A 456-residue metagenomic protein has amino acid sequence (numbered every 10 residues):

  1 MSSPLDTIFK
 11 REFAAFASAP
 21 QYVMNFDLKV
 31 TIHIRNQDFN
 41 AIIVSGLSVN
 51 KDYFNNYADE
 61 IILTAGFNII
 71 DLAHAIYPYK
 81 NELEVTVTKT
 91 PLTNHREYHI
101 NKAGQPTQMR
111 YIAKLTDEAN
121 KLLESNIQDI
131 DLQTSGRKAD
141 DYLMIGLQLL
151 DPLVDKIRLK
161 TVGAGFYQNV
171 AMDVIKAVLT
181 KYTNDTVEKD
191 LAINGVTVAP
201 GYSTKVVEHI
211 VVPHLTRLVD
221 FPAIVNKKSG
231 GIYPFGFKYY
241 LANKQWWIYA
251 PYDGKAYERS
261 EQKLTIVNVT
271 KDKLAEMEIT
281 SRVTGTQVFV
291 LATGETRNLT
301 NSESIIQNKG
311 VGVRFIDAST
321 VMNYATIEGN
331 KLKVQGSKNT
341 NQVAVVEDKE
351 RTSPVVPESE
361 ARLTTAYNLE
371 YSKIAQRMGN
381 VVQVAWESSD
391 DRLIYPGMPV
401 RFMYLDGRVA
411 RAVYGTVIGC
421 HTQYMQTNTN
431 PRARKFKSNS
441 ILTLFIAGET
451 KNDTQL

Functional and structural regions predicted by a protein language model:
M1-T161: Assembly/oligomerization scaffold segments
F54-I62, G66-I70, A75-I76, V269-L456: An acidic/polar, Gly/Ser/Thr-rich interaction patch typically located in mid-to-C-terminal regions of proteins
T88-T90, I112, T116-N120, L150-V154 (+5 more regions): Solvent-exposed coil/turn segments that connect beta secondary-structure elements in extracytoplasmic/periplasmic
Y142-K156, Y167-A199: Glycine-rich, acidic and aromatic/proline-enriched surface loops and short helix-turn segments that act as binding
I157-N169, V207-V212: Second-shell loop/turn segments in exported
A171, H214-L218, I232, L393-Y395 (+1 more regions): Active-site-proximal structural scaffolding
L179-N184, N226-G230, F402: Sec-exported extracytoplasmic/periplasmic mature domains
I193-G285: Short beta-strand-centered interaction patches in the first periplasmic/extracellular domains of large envelope
